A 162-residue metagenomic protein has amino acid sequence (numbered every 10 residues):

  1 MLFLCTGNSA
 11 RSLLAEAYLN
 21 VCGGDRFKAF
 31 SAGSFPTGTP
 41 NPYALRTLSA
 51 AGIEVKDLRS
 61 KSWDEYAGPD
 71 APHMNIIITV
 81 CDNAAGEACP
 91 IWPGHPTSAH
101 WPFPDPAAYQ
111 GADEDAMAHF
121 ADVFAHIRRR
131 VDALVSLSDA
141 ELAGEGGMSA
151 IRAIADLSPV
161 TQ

Functional and structural regions predicted by a protein language model:
M1-G68: Conserved active-site segments centered on acidic
G7-S9, D82-A85: Short glycine-rich anion-binding loops that position phosphate/pyrophosphate groups of nucleotides and phosphorylated
S31, D57, T79, A99-P102: Structural signal for conserved beta-strand scaffold positions within catalytic alpha/beta enzyme cores
P36, S62, A84, P104-A107: Residue-level detector of flexible, active-site-proximal loop/helix-junction positions within diverse enzyme catalytic
T39-P40, A85-E87: Short, charged/polar "capping" segments at the starts of alpha-helices and the immediately preceding loops
P72-H73: Alpha-helix C-terminal capping/helix-to-coil transition sites in glycosyltransferase folds
A88-Q162: Phosphate-binding/catalytic loops
